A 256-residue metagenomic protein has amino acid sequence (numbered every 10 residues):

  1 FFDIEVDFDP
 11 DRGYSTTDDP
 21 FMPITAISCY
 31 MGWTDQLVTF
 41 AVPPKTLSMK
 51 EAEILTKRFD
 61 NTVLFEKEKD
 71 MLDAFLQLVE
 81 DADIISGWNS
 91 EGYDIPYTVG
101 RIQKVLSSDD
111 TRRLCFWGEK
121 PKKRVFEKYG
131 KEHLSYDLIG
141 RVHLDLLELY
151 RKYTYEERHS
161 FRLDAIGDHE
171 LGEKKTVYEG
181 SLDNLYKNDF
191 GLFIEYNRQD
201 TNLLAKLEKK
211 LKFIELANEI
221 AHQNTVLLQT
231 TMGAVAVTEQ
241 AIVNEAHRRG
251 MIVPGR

Functional and structural regions predicted by a protein language model:
F1-D11, F116-G130, L134-Y136, Q240-R256: Extended, Lys/Arg-enriched charged tracts that mediate electrostatic binding to polyanionic substrates
F1-I84: Conserved RNase H-like, two-metal-ion catalytic cores of nucleic-acid enzymes
D3, G167, D200, L204: A residue-level signal for conserved active-site and pocket-lining positions in enzyme catalytic cores
T17-D19, L76-L78, E132-R141, E156-H159 (+2 more regions): A general structural signal for short secondary-structure junctions and capping/turn motifs
I24-W33, L37, I84-S86, S90-F190 (+2 more regions): Metal-dependent phosphoesterase core characteristic of DEDDh/y 3'-5' exonuclease domains
D60-V63, K67, S86, S90 (+4 more regions): Catalytic cores of large soluble enzymes that bind and process phosphate-bearing ligands
L76, V99, A205-E208: Non-transmembrane alpha-helical segments in soluble domains of secreted/periplasmic/extracellular proteins
S181-R256: Common nucleic-acid-contacting/processivity interface regions adjacent to the catalytic cores of nucleic-acid enzymes
